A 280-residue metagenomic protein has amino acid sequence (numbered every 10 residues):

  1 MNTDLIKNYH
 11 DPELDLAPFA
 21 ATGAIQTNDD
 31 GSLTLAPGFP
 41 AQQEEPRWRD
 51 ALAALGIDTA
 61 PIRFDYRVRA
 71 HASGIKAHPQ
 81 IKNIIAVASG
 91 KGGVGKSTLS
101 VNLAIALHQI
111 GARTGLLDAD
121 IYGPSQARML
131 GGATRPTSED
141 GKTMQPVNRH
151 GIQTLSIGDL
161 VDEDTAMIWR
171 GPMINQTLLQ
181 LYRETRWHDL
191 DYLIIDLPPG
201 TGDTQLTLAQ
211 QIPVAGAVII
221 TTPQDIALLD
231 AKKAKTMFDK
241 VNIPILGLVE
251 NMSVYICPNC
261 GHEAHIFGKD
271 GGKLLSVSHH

Functional and structural regions predicted by a protein language model:
I6, T22, I81, G92 (+7 more regions): Residue-level signature of catalytic and energy-coupling elements of molecular machines, predominantly ATP/GTP-dependent
I6-A88: Extreme N-terminal, non-catalytic leader segments that precede Walker-type/kinase nucleotide-binding cores
P46-R49, Y192, P198-H280: Conserved catalytic-core segment of NTP-binding enzymes
I84-D118: Walker A/P-loop phosphate-binding motif and the immediately C-terminal alpha-helix
G93-N102, P124-S125, L197-Q205, A227-D230: Short glycine/serine/threonine-rich phosphate/pyrophosphate-binding segments that cradle anionic phosphate groups
L107-W169, N175: Phosphate-binding loop that captures ATP/GTP phosphates
G151-Q153, D189-L193, G216: Loop/turn-to-beta-strand initiation segments
V161-L208: Phosphate-binding/switch loop-helix module in NTP-utilizing enzymes
